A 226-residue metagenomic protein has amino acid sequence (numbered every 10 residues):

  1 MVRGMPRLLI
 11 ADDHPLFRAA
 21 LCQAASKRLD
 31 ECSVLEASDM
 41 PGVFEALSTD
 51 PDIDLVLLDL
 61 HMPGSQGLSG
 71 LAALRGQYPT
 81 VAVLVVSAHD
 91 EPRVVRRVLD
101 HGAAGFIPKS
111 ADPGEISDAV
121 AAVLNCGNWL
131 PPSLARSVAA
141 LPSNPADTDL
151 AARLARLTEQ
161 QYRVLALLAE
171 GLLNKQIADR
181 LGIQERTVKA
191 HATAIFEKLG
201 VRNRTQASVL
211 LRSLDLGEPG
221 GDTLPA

Functional and structural regions predicted by a protein language model:
E36-L55: Acidic, metal-coordinating helix/loop segments flanking the phosphotransfer/catalytic sites of two-component signaling
D39, G64-S69: Acidic catalytic/metal-coordinating carboxylates
D59-L60, S87: Active-site residues of response regulator receiver
L68-T80, L210: Short amphipathic alpha-helix used as the core "switch/output" element in two-component signaling
V95-D100, K109-E159, R163, S213-G217: Short, flexible helix-to-coil linker/hinge segments that flank and couple to helix-turn-helix
G171-Q206: Recognition helix of helix-turn-helix DNA-binding domains
A194-A226: Basic, Lys/Arg-enriched C-terminal extension of HTH/homeodomain DNA-binding domains
